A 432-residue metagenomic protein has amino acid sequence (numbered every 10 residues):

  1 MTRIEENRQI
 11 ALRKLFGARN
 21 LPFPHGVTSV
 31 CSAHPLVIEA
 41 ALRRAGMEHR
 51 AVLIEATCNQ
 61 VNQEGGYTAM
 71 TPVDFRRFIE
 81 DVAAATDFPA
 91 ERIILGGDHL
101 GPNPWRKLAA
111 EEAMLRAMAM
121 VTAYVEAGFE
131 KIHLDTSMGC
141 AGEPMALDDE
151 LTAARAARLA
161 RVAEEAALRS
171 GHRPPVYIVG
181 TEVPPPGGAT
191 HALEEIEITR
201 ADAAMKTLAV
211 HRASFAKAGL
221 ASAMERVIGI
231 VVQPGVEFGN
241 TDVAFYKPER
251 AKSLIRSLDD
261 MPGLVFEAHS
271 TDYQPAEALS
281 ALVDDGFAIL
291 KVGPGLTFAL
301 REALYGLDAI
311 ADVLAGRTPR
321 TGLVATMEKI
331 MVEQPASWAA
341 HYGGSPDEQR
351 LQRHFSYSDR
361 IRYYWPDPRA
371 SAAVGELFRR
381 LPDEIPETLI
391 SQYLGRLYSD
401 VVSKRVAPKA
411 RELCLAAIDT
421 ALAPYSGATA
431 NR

Functional and structural regions predicted by a protein language model:
H25-S29, A51-E55, A90-G96, K131-H133 (+4 more regions): Structural preference for beta-strand elements that scaffold enzyme active sites
V30-V37, G66-F78, W105-A123, A153-R155: Glycine-rich anion/phosphate-binding loops
A40, A109-M120, Y273-D285: Catalytic cores of alpha/beta
A41, D98, D135, L282: Conserved, mostly hydrophobic/aromatic
V52-T71, H133-D149, N240, L397-R405: Glycine-rich, proline-tolerant flexible connector loops at the mouths of alpha/beta enzymes
A69-G97, D148-P174, P248-P262: Alpha-helix-loop-beta-strand connector modules within alpha/beta enzyme cores
R106-P185: Internal, well-ordered domain-core segments that constitute the primary functional module of diverse proteins
I255, D259-R432: Flexible, acidic glycine-rich loops studded with aromatic residues
